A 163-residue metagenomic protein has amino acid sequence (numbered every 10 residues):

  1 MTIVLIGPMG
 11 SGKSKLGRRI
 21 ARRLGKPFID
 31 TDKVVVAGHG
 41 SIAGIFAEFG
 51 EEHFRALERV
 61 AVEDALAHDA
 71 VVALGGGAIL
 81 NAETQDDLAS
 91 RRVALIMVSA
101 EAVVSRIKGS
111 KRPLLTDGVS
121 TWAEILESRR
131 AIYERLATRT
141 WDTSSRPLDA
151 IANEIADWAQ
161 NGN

Functional and structural regions predicted by a protein language model:
L5: Hydrophobic anchor at the beta1->P-loop junction of P-loop NTPases
P8: P-loop (Walker A) phosphate-binding loop of NTP-binding proteins
G12: Conserved glycine(s) of the Walker
K15, R19, R23, S120 (+1 more regions): NTP-dependent small-molecule kinase module
I29-D87: ATP-dependent small-molecule kinase phosphotransfer cores that center on conserved nucleotide phosphate-binding segments
H39, E58, L66, I107-K108 (+3 more regions): Short, flexible helix/strand-to-coil boundary loops that buttress conserved ligand/catalytic motifs in alpha/beta
G76-I79, S99-E101, R146: Short glycine-rich anion-binding loops that position phosphate/pyrophosphate groups of nucleotides and phosphorylated
S90-I132: A glycine- and Lys/Arg-enriched "phosphate-lid" helix/loop adjacent to the NTP-binding pocket of small-molecule kinases
